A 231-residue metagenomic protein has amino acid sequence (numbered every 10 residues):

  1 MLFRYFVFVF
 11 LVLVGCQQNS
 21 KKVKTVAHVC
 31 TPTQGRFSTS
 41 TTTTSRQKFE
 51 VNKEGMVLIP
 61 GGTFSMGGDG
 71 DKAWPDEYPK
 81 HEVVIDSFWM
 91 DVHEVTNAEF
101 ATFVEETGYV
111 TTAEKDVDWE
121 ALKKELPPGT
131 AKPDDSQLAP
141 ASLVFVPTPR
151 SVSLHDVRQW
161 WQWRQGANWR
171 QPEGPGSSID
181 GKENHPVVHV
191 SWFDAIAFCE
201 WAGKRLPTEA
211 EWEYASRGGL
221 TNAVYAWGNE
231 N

Functional and structural regions predicted by a protein language model:
L2-F8: Sec-dependent signal peptide recognition, specifically the positively charged N-region followed immediately by
L13-G15: C-terminal motif of bacterial Sec signal peptides marking the signal peptidase cleavage site
Q17-N19: Bacterial signal peptide processing site
V23-K24, V29, Q34, S38 (+4 more regions): Functional-site microenvironments in short loops/helix caps that host divalent-cation chemistry
G35-N52: A short, compositionally biased domain-edge/stem linker segment
V51-E54, G61, Y78-K80, I85-S87 (+4 more regions): Extracytoplasmic
V95, E99-V110, S191-G203: A short alpha-helix/helix-coil micro-patch that ends at or immediately precedes a cysteine
